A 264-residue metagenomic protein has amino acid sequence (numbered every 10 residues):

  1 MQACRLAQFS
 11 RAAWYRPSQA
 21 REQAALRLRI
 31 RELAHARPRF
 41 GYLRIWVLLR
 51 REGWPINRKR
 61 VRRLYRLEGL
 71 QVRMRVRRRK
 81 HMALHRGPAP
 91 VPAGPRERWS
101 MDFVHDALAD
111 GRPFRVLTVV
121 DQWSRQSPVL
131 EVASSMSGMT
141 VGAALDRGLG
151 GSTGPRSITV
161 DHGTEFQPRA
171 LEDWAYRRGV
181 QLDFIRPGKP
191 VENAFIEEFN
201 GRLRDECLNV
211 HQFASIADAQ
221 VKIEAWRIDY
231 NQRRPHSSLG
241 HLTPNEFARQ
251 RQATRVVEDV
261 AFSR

Functional and structural regions predicted by a protein language model:
M1-R264: Charged DNA-binding/catalytic regions of mobile-element recombinases
